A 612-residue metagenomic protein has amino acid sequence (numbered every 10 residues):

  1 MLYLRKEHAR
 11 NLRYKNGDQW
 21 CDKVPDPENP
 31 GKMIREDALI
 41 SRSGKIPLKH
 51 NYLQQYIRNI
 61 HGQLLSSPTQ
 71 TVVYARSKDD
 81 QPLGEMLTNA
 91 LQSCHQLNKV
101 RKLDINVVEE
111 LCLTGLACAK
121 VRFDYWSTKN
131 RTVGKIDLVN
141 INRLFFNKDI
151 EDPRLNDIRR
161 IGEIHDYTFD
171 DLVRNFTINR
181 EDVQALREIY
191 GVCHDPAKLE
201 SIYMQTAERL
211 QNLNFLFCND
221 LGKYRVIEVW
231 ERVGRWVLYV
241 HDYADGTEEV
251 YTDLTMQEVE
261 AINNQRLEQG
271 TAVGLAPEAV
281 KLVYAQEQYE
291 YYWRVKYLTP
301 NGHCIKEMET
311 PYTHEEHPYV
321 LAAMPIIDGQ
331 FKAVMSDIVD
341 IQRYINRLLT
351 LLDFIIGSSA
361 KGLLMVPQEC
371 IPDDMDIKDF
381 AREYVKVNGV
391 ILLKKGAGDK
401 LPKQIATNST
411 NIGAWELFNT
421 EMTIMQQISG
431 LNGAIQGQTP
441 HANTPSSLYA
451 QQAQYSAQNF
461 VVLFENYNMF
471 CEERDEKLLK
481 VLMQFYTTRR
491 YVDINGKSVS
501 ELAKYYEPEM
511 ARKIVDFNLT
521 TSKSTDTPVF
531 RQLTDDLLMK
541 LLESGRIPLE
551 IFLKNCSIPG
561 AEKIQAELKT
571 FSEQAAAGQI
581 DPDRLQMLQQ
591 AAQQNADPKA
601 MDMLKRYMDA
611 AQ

Functional and structural regions predicted by a protein language model:
M1-C304, A360, T410-G413, L417-T420: Extended, helix-rich architectural segments
M1-P27, K32, I40, Q96 (+11 more regions): C-terminal anchoring/interaction modules
G302-P311, H317: A short, surface-exposed interaction/processing loop segment used at functional sites
